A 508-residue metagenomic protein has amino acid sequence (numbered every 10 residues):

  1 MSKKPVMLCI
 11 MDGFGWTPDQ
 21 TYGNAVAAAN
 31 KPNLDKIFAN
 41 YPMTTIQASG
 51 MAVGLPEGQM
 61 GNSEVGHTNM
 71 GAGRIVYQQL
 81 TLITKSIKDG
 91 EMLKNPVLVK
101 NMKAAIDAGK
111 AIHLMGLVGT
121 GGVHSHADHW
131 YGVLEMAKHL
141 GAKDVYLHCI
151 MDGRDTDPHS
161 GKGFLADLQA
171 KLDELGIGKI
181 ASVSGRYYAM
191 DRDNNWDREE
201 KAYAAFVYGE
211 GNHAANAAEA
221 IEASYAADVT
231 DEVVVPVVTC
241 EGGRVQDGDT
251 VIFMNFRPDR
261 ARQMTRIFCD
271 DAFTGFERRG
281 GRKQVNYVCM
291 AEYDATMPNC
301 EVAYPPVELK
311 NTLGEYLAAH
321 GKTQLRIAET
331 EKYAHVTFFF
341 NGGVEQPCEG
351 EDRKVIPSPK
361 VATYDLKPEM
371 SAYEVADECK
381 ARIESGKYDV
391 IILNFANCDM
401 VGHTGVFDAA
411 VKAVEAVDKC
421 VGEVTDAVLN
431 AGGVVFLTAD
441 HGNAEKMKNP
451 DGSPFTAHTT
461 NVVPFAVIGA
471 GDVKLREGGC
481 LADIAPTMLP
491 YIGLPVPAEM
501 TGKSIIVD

Functional and structural regions predicted by a protein language model:
M1-D508: Feature captures the catalytic ectodomains and active-site-proximal regions of enzymes that hydrolyze or transfer
